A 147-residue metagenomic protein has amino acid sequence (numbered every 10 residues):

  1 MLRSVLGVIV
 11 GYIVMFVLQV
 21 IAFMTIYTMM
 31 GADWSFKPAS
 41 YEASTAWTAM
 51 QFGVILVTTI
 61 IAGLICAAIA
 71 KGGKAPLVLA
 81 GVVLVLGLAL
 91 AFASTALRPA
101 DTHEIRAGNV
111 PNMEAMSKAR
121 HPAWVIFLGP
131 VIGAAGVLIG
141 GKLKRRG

Functional and structural regions predicted by a protein language model:
M1-G147: Juxtamembrane/disordered regions of integral membrane proteins
